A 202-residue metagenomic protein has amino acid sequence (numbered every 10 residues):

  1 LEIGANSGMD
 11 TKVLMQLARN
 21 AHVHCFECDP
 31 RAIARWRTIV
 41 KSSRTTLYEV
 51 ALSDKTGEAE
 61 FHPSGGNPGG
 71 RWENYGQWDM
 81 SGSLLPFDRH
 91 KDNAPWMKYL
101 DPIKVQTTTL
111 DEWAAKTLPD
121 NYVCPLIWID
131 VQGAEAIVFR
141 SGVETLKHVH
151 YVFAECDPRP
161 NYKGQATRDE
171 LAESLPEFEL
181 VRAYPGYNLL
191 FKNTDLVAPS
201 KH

Functional and structural regions predicted by a protein language model:
L1-H202: Phosphate/nucleotide-binding beta-alpha loop and adjacent structural elements of enzyme active sites
